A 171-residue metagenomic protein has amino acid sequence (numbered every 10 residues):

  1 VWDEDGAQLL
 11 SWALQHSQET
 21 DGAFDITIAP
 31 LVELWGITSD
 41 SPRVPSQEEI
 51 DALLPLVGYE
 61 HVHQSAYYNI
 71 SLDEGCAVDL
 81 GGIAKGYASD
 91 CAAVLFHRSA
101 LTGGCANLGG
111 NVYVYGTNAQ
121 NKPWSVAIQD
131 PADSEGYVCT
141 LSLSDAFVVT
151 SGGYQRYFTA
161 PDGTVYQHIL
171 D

Functional and structural regions predicted by a protein language model:
V1-D171: Mature catalytic core of soluble alpha/beta enzymes
